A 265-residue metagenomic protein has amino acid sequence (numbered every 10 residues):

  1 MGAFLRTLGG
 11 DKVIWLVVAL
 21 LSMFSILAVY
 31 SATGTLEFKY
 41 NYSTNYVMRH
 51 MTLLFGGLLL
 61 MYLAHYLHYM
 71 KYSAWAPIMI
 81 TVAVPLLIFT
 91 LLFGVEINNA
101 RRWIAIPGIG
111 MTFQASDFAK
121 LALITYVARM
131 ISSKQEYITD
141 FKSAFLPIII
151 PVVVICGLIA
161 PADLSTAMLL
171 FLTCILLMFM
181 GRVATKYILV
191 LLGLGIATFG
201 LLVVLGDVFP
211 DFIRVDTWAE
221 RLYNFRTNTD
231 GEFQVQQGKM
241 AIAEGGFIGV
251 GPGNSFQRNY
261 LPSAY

Functional and structural regions predicted by a protein language model:
M1-V18: N-terminal membrane topogenic signal
R6-L8, A144-F145, L261: Helix-boundary and loop/linker segments of multi-pass membrane transporters
W15-M23, Y40-Q234: Hydrophobic alpha-helical transmembrane segments of multi-pass inner membrane proteins, especially in bacterial systems
L20-T33: Alpha-helical transmembrane segments of multi-pass membrane proteins
Y30-S43: Inter-helical loop and helix-membrane interface segments of multi-pass membrane transporters/permeases
G245-Y265: Long extracytoplasmic/lumenal interhelical loops at the membrane interface of multi-pass membrane proteins
